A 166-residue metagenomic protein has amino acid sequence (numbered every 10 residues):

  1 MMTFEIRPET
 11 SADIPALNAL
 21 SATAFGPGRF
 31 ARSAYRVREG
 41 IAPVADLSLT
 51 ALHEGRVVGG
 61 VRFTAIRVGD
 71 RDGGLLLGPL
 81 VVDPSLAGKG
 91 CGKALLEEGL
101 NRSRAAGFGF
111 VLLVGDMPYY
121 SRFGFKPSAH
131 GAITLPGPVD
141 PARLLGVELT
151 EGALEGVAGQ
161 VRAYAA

Functional and structural regions predicted by a protein language model:
M1-A12: Conserved N-terminal entry element of GNAT/NAT acetyltransferase domains
I14, A22-R67: Active-site rim helix/loop that mediates acceptor-substrate recognition in acyltransferases
E54-G55, S85, E148-A153: Short loop segments at secondary-structure junctions
R67-G74: A short, polar/charged loop-to-alpha-helix boundary motif
P79-A87: A short, internal acetyl-CoA/4′-phosphopantetheine-binding micro-motif in the GNAT/acyltransferase core
L86, G90-E98, F108: Conserved acetyl-CoA pyrophosphate-binding loop and the N-cap/start of the following alpha-helix in GNAT-like
A105-G109, V114-D140: Conserved active-site alpha-helix within GNAT-family acetyltransferase domains
T134-A166: C-terminal "cap" of GNAT-fold acetyltransferases
